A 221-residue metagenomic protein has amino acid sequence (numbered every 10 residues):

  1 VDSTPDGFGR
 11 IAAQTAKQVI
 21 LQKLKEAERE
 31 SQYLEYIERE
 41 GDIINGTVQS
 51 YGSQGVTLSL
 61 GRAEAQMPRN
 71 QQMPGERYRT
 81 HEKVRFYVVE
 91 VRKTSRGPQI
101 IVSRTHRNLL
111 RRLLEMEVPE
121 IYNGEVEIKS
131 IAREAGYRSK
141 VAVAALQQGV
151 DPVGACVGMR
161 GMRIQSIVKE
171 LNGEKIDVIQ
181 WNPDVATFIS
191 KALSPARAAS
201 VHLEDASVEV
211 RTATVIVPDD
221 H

Functional and structural regions predicted by a protein language model:
V1-H221: RNA-contacting regions in translation and RNA-metabolism proteins, encompassing KH/S1 modules where present
